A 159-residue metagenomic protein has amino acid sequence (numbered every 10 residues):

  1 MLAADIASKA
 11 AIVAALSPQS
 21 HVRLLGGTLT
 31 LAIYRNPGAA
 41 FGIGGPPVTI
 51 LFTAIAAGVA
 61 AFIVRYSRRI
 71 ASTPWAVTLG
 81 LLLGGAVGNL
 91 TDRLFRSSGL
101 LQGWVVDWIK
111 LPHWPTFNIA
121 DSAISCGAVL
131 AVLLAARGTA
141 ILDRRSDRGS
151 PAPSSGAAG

Functional and structural regions predicted by a protein language model:
M1-G159: Alpha-helical transmembrane bundles and membrane-interface segments of multipass inner-membrane proteins
